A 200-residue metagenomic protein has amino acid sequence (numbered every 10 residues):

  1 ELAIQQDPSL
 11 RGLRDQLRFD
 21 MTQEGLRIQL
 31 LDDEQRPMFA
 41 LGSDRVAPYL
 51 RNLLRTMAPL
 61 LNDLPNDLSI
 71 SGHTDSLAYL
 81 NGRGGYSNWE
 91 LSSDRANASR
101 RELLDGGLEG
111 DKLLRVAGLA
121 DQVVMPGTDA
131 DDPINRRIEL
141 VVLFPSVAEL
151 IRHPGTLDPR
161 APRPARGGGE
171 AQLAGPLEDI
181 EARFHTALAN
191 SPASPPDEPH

Functional and structural regions predicted by a protein language model:
E1-D7, L13: N-terminal regulatory modules in eukaryotic regulatory proteins
D7, G169-A174: Basic, amphipathic N-terminal segments that precede the first structured/catalytic domain
L13-L30: Short edge beta-strands and adjacent turn/loop segments
L31, A40-N52, H73-H153, D158 (+2 more regions): Periplasmic OmpA-like peptidoglycan-binding domain that tethers envelope proteins to the cell wall
P37, V46-P65: Extended hydrophobic/aromatic segments used for targeting, binding, or gating
L64-L68, K112: Loop/turn elements at helix/coil->beta-strand transitions in domains of secreted/extracellular proteins
